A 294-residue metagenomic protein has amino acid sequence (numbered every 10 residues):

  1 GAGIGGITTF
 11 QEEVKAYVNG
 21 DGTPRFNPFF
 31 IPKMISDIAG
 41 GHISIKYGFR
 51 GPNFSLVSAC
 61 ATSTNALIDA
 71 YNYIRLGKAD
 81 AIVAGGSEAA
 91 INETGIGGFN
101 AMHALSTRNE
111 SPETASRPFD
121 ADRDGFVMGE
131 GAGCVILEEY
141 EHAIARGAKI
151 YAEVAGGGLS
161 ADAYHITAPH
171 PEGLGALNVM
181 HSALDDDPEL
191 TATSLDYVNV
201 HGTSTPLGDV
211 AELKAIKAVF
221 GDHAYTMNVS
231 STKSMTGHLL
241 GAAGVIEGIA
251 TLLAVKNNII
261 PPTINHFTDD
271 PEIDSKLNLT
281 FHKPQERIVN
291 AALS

Functional and structural regions predicted by a protein language model:
A2-G6, S87-I91, A132, E141-H142 (+3 more regions): Glycine-rich beta-alpha junction loops
G3, H42-K46, T62-H142, A243-S294: Conserved beta-strand-centric core segments of catalytic alpha/beta enzyme folds
G6-D69, K78, M102-V127, I216-V245 (+1 more regions): Conserved catalytic cysteine-centered active-site region of acyl-thioester-dependent Claisen-condensing enzymes
A39, A66, E138-Y140, E172-P188 (+4 more regions): Short, well-ordered amphipathic alpha-helical segments that serve as non-catalytic structural scaffolds within diverse
N53-S58, A79-S87, K149-G157, A192-V200 (+3 more regions): Beta-strand segments within the central parallel beta-sheet cores of soluble alpha/beta enzyme folds
E110-D187, D196-Y197, N290: Condensing-enzyme catalytic core mediating Claisen C-C bond formation in acyl metabolism
Y164-A176, T203-F220, L239-I246, S275-H282: Short glycine/threonine-rich loop-to-helix capping motif typified by GTGT followed within a few residues by an Asp-Pro
V179-G202, P206-H238: A beta-strand-loop signature enriched in Asp, Gly, Thr, and Trp that corresponds to the sialidase/neuraminidase Asp-box
